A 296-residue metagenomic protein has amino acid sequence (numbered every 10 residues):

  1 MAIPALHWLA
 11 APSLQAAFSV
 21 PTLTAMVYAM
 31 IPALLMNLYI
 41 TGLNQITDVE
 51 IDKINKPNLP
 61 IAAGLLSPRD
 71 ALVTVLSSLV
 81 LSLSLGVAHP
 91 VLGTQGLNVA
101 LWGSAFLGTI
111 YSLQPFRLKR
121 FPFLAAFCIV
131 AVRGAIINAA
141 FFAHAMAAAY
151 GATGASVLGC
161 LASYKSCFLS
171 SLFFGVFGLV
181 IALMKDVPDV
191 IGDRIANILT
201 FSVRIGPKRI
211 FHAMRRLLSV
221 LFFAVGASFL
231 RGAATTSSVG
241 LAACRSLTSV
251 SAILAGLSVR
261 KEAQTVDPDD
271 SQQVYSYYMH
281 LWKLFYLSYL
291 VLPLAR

Functional and structural regions predicted by a protein language model:
M1-R296: Multi-pass alpha-helical membrane architecture of UbiA-family and related isoprenoid/lipid prenyltransferases
